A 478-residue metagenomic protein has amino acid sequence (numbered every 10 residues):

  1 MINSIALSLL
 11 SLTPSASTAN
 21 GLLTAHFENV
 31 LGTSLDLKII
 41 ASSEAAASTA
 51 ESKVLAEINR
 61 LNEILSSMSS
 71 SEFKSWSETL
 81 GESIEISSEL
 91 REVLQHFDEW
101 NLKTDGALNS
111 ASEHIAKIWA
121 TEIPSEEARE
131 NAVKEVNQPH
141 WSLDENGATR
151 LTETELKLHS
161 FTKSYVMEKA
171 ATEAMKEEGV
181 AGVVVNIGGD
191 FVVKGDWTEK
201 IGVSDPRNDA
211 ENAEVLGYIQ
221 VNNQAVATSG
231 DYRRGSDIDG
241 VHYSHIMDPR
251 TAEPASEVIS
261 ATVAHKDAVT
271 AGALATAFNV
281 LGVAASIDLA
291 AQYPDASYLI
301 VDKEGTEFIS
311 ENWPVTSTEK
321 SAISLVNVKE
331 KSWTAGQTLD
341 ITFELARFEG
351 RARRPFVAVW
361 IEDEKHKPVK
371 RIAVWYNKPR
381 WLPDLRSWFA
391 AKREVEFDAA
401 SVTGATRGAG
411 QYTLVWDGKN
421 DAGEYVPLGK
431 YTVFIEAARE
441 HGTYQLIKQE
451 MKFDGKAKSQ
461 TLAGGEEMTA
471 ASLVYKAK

Functional and structural regions predicted by a protein language model:
I2, A6-K331: Mature catalytic core of soluble alpha/beta enzymes
L22, T198, T338, R354-A358 (+1 more regions): Exposed beta-strand and adjacent loop surfaces of beta-rich binding modules that mediate intermolecular recognition
D105, G282, P427-L428, K448 (+1 more regions): Short, compositionally simple motifs enriched in small residues
A107, E349-R353, Y425: A short beta-turn/strand-edge loop motif at beta-sheet boundaries
S324-V374, G442-K478: Primarily secretory-pathway and cell-envelope proteins
D384-E424: Extended, solvent-exposed segments with strong compositional bias
Y412-L414, Y425-E436: A short tyrosine-centered beta-strand micro-motif
N420, A437-H441: Surface-exposed loop/turn motifs at beta-strand-loop junctions within extracellular Ig-like and Fibronectin type III
